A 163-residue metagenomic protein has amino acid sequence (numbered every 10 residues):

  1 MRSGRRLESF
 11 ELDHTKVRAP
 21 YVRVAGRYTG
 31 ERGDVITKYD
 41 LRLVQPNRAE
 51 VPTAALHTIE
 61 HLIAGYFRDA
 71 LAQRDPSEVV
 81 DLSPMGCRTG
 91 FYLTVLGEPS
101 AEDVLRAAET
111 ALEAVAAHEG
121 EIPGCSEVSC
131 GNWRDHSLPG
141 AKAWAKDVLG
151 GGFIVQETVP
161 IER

Functional and structural regions predicted by a protein language model:
M1-R68: His/Glu-rich zincin catalytic helix
L7, G26, P76-E78, S129: Sparse, context-dependent recognition of short Cys/His-centered cofactor- or disulfide-binding micro-motifs
A19, A25, A49, A54-A55 (+5 more regions): A sequence-composition feature that detects small, non-aromatic residues
R48-D103: M16/MPP (pitrilysin/insulinase) zinc-metallopeptidase core fold and M16-derived inactive scaffolds
V80-I154: Active-site-adjacent, His/Asp/Glu-enriched structural segments that form or flank metal-binding and acid/base networks
V159-R163: Sequence termini and other peripheral, non-core segments
